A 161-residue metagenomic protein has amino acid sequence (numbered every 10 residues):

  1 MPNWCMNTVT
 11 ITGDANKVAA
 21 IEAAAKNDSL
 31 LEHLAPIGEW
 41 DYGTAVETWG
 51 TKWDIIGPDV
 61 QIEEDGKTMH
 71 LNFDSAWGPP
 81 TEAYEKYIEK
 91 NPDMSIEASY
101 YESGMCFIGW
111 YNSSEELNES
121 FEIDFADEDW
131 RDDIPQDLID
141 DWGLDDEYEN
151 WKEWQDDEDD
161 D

Functional and structural regions predicted by a protein language model:
M1-D161: Long, contiguous binding/interaction regions
